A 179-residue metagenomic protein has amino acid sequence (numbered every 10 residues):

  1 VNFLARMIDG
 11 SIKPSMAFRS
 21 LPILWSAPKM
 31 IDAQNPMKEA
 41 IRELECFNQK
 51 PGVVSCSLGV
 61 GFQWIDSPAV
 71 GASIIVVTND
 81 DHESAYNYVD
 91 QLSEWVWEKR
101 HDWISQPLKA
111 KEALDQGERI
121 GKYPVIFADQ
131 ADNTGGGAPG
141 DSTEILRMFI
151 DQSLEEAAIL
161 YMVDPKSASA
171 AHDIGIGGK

Functional and structural regions predicted by a protein language model:
N2-S20: A charged, well-structured terminal subsegment
W25-K179: Hard-cation-handling environments
